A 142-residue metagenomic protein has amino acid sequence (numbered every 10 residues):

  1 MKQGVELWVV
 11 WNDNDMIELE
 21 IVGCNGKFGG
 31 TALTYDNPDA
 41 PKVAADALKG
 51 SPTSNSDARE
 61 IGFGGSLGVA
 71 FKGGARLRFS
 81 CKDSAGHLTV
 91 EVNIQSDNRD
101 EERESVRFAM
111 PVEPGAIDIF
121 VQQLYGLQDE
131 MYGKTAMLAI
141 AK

Functional and structural regions predicted by a protein language model:
M1-N25, G30, T34, D39-V43 (+1 more regions): Charged, alpha-helix-forming regions
V5, V9, T53-S84, E130-K142: DNA polymerase processivity clamps
W11-E18, V69, G74-D100, E104: Intrinsic, low-complexity N-terminal interaction/targeting segments
G23-N25, G65, I94-N98: Short acidic, glycine-rich loop/turn motifs
G29-A70: Short, well-structured hydrophobic secondary-structure segments
L33-A40, L77-S80, L88-N93, V112-A116: Long compositionally biased, domain-poor regions of proteins
P41-L48, L88-V90, I117-L124: Short, structured motif recognition centered on aromatic/hydrophobic residues
S96-K142: Mixed-charge, glycine-accented linear interaction segment located at domain edges/termini
